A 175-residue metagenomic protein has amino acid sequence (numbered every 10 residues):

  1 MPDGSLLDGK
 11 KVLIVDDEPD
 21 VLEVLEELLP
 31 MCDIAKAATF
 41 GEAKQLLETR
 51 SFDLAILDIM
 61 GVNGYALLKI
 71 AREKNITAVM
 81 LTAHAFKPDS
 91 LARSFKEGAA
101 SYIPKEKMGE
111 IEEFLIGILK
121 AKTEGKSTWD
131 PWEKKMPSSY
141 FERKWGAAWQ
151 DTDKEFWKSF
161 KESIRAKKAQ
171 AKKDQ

Functional and structural regions predicted by a protein language model:
S5, P19-K36: Two-component/phosphorelay signaling modules centered on CheY-like receiver
V15-D17: Acidic di-acidic motifs
P19, K36-L54, V62: Acidic, metal-coordinating helix/loop segments flanking the phosphotransfer/catalytic sites of two-component signaling
V24-L29, L46, I70, R93: Alpha-helical interaction/dimerization surfaces of two-component signaling modules
I56, M60, L68-A71, N75-P88: A short, hydrophobic beta-strand element within the central beta-sheet of small alpha/beta folds
A66, E73, A85-P104, G109-E113: Alpha4 helix (beta4-alpha4-beta5 surface) of REC/receiver domains from two-component response regulators
K120-Q175: C-terminal output/effector regions of signal-responsive regulators
